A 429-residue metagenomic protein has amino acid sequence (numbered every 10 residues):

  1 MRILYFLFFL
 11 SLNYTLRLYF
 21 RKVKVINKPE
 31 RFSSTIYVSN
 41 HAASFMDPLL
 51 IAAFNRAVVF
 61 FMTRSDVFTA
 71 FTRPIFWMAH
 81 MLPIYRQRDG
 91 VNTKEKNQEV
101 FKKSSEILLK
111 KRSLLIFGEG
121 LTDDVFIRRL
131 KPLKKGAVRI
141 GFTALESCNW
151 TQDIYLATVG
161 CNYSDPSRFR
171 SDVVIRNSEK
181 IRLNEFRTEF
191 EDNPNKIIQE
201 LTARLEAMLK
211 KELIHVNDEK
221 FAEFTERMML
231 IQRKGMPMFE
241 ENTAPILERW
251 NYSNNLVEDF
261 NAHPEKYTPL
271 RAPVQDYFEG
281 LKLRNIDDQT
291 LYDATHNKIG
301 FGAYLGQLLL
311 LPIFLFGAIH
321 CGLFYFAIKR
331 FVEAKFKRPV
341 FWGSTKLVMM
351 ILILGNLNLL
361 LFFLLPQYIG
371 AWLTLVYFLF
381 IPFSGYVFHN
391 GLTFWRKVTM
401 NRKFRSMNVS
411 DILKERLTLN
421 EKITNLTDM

Functional and structural regions predicted by a protein language model:
L4-K196, F314-M429: Soluble catalytic domains of membrane acyltransferases
H41, H215-N217, Y252, H263 (+3 more regions): Histidine (H) residue identity feature
G136, E200, Q307: Short, well-structured alpha-helical interface segments that form or flank functional binding sites
K196, E200-L291: Long, charge-rich alpha-helical interaction segments
I286-D288, D293-T295, F301-A334: Core alpha-helical transmembrane segments of integral membrane proteins
